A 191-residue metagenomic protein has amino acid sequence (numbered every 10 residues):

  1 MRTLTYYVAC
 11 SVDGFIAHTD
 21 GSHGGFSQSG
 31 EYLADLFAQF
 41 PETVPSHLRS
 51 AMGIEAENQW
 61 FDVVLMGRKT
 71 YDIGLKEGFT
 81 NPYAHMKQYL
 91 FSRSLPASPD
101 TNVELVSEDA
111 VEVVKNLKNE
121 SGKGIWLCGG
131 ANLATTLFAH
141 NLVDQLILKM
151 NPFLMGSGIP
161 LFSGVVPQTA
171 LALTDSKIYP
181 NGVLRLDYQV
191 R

Functional and structural regions predicted by a protein language model:
M1-R191: Enzymes that bind and transform nitrogen-containing heteroaromatic metabolites
